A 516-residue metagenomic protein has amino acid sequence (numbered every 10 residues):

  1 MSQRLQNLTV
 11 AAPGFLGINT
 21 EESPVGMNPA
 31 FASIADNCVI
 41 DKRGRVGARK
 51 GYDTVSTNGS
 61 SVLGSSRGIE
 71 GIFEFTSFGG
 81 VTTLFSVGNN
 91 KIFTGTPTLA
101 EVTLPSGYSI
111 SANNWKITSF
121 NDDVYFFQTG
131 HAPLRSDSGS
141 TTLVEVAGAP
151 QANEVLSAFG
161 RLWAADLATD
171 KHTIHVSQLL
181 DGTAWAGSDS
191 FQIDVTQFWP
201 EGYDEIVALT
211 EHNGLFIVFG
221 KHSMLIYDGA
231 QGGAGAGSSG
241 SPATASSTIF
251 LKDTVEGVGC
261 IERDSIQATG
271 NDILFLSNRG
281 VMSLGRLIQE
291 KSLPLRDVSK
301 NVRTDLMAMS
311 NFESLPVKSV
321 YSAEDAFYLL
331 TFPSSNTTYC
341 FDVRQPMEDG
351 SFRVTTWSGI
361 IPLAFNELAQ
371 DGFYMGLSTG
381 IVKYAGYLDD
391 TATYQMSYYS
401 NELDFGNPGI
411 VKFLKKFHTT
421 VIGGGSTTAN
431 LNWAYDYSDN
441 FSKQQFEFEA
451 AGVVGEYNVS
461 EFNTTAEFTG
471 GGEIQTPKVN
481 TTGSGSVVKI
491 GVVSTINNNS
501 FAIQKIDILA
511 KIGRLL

Functional and structural regions predicted by a protein language model:
M1-L99, T103, G107-D122, G257-D272 (+1 more regions): Beta-sheet repeat architectures centered on beta-propellers
T54-I69, T103-S111, T141-P316, R353-I360: Beta-propeller and closely related beta-pinwheel folds
I92, P133-L134, K171-H172, M224 (+2 more regions): Structural signal for beta-propeller blades
W115-G148, A152-N153: Hydrophobic or amphipathic alpha-helical targeting/insertion segments
